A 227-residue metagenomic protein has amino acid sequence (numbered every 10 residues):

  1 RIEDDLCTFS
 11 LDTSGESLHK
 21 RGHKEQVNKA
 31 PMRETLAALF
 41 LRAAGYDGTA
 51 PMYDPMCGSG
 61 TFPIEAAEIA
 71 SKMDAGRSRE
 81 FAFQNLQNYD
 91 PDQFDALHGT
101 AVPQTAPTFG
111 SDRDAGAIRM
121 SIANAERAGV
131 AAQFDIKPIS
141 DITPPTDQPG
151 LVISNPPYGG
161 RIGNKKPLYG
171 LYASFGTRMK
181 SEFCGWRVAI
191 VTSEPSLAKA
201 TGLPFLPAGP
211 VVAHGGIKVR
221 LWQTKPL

Functional and structural regions predicted by a protein language model:
R1-E25: Non-catalytic substrate-recognition/targeting regions of SAM-dependent transferases
E3, M56-G60, H214-G216: A short acidic Gly-Thr/Ser loop motif
E3-D5, Q104, K218: A generic structural signal for well-ordered coil/turn residues at beta-strand boundaries that shape enzyme active-site
C7-F9, G60, G150-L151: Conserved active-site beta-strand-loop modules that form the wall/rim of enzyme catalytic pockets and either contain
V27-P31, C57, A213: Alpha-helix capping and helix-loop boundary segments enriched in small/acidic/polar residues
M32-P144, R161, P167: Conserved S-adenosyl-L-methionine
P138-L227: C-terminal catalytic and target-recognition region of SAM-dependent MTase-like enzymes, primarily methyltransferases
